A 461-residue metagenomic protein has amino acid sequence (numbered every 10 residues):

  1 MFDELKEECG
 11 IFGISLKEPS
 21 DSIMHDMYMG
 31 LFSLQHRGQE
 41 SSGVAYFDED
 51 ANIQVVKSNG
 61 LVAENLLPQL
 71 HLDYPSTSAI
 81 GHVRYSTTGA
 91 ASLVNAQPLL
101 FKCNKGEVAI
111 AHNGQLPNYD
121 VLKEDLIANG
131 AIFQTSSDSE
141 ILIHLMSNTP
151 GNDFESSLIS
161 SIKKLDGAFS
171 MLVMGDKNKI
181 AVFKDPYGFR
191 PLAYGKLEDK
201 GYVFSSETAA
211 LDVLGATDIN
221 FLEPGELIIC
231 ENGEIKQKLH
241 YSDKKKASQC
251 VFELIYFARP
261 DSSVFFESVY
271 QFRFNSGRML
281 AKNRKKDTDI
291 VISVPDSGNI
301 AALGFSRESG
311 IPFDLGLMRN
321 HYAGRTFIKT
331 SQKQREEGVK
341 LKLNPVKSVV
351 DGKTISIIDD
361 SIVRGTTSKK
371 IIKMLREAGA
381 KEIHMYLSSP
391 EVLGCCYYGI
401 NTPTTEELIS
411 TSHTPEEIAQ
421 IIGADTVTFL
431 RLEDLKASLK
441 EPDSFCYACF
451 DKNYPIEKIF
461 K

Functional and structural regions predicted by a protein language model:
M1-P224, I229-D289, V294, E382: Conserved short alpha-helical segments that host acidic/polar catalytic motifs at enzyme active sites
L66, T135, E140, F313-G324 (+1 more regions): A conserved beta-strand->alpha-helix junction
T87-T88, N118, I180, F189-R190 (+7 more regions): Flexible loop/turn segments at secondary-structure boundaries
A111, M174, F183-K184, G195 (+12 more regions): Generic beta-strand/beta-sheet core signal
D125, N129, L145, T149 (+11 more regions): Generic, well-ordered alpha-helical scaffold segments in large soluble proteins
S160, A209-A210, T217, F221-E226 (+5 more regions): Phosphate/diphosphate-binding loops
I162, K177-K179, K184, G215-F221 (+1 more regions): PRPP-dependent phosphoribosyltransferase catalytic core
G310-I355, T366, L393-G399, P403: Short, glycine/charge-rich flexible loops or terminal/linker lids adjacent to PRPP-binding catalytic cores
